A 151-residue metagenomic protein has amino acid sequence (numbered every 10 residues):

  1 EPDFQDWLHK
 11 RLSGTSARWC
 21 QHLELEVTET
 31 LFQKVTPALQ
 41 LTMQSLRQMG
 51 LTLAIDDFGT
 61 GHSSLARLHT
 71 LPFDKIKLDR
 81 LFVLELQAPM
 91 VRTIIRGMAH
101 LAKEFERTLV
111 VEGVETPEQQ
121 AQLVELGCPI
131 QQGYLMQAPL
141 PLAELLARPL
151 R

Functional and structural regions predicted by a protein language model:
P2, H22, E26-V35, L51-R151: EAL-family c-di-GMP phosphodiesterase catalytic domain
W7-T15, L41-M49, T93, G97: Catalytic-core regions built around general acid/base machinery
L8-C20, M43, H69-P72, V124: Acidic (Asp/Glu)-rich catalytic clusters
